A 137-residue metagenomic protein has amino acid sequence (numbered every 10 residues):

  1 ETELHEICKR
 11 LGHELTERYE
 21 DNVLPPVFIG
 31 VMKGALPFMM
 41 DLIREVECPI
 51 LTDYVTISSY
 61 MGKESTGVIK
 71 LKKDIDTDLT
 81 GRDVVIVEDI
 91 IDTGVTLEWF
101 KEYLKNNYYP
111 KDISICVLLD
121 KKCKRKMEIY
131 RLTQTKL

Functional and structural regions predicted by a protein language model:
E1-L137: PRPP-associated nucleotide enzymes
